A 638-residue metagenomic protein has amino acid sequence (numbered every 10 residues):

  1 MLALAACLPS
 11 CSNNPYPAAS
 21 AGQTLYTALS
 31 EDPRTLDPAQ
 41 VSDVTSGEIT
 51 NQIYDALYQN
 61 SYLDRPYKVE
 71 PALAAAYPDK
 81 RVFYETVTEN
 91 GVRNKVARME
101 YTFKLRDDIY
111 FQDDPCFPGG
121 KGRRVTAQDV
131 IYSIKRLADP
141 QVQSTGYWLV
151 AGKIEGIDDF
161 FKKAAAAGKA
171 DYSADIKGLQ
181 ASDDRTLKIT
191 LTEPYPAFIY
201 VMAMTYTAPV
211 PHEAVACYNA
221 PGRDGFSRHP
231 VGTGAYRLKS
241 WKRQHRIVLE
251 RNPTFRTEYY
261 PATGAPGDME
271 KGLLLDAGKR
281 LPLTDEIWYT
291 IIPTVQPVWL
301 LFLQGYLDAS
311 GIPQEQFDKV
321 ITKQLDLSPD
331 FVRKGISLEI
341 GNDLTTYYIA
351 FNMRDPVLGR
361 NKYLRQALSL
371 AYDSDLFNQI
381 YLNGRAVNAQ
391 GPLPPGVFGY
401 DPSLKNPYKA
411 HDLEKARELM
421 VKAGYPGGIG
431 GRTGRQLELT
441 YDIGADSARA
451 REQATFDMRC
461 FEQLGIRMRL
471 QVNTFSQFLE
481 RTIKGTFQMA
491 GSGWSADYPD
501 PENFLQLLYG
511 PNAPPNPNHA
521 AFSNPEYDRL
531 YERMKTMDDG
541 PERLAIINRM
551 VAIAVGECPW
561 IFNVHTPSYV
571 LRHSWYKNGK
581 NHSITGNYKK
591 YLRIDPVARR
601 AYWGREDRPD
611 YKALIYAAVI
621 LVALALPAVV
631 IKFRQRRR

Functional and structural regions predicted by a protein language model:
S12-N13, R333-G335, N342, K362-Q366 (+12 more regions): Extracytoplasmic/peripheral linker and loop segments enriched in polar/acidic and small residues with frequent Thr/Pro
A28-R93, V231: N-terminal lobe/hinge region of extracytoplasmic solute-binding protein
S61-D64, D158-R185, T190-W288, T294-P297 (+4 more regions): Gly/Pro-rich hinge or "lid" segments in bacterial periplasmic/extracellular proteins
A76-L149, K188, V298-L301, L358-R360: Aromatic- and charge-enriched surface segment that lines or borders ligand/interaction sites
Y236-R237, L358, N388-Y425, G444-Q453: Structural transition elements
K239-E250, L275-D276, W288-R354, D375 (+1 more regions): Extracellular/periplasmic solute-recognition and catalytic clefts
A262, L281, D285-V298, A386 (+4 more regions): Ligand/substrate-recognition segments at binding pockets and active sites
V570-P609: Long beta-strand-rich cores associated with HINT superfamily self-processing modules
